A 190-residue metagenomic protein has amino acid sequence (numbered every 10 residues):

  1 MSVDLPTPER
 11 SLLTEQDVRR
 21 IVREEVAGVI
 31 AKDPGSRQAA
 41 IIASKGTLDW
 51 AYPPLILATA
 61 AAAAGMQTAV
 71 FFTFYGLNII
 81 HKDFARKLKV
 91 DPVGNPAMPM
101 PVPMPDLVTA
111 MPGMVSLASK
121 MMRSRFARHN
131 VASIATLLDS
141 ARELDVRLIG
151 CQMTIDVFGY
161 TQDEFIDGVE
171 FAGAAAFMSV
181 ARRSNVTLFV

Functional and structural regions predicted by a protein language model:
M1-V18: Helix-enriched interaction subdomains in cytosolic or periplasmic regions, typified by TIR/SEFIR signaling/NADase cores
T14-P34: Heptad-repeat coiled-coil amphipathic alpha-helices that mediate oligomerization/assembly
I41-A51, R125-R128: Short, glycine-rich nucleotide/cofactor-binding loops
Y52-G65, V70: Histidine-anchored nucleotide/phosphate-binding helix
T68-F74, C151-Q152: Short internal beta-strands
I80-K89: Glycine-rich loop at the start of a catalytic domain that most often binds anionic cofactors/ligands
L88-F126, N130-S133: A glycine-rich helix N-cap at a beta->alpha junction
V115-A172, A176: A charged, amphipathic interaction segment
